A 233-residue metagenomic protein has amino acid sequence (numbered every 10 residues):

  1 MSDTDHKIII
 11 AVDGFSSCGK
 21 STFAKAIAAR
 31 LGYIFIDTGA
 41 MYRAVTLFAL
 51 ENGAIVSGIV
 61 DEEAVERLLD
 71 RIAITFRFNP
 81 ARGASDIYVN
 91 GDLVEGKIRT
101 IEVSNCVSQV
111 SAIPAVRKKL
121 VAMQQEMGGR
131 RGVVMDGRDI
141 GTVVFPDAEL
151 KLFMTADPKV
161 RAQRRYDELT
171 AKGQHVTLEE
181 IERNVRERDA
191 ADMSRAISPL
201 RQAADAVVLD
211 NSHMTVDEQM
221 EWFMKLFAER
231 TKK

Functional and structural regions predicted by a protein language model:
V12: Hydrophobic anchor at the beta1->P-loop junction of P-loop NTPases
S17: Walker A (P-loop) phosphate-binding loop of P-loop NTPases
K20: Conserved lysine of the Walker
F23: Hydrophobic positions on the alpha1 helix immediately C-terminal to the Walker A/P-loop
R30-I98: N-terminal phosphate/diphosphate-binding loop that engages ATP/GTP or pyrophosphate donors across diverse enzyme folds
G39, G91, L120, V134 (+1 more regions): Residue-level signal for inorganic ion chemistry
L68, F78-N79, Q124-R130, R138-V143 (+2 more regions): Small-molecule kinase domains that catalyze NTP-dependent phosphoryl transfer to phosphate-bearing small molecules
V94-K172: ATP-dependent NMP and nucleoside kinases share a basic, alpha-helical "lid"
